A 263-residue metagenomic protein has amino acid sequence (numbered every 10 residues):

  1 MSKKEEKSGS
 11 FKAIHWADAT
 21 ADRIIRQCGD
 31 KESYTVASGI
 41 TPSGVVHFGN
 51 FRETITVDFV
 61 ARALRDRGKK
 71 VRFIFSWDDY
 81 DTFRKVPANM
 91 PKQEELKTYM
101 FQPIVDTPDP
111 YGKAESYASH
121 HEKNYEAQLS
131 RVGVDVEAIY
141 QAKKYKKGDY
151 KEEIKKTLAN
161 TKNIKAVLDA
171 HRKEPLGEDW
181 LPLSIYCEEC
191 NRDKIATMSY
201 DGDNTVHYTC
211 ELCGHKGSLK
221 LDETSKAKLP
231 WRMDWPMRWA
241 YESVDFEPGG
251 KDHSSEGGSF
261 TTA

Functional and structural regions predicted by a protein language model:
S2-K165, P175, G257, A263: N-terminal Rossmann-like or analogous alpha/beta NTP/dinucleotide-binding catalytic cores that position adenine
S8-I40, R172-A263: Alpha-helical recognition segments enriched in aromatics with Gly/Pro capping that present substrate-recognition
